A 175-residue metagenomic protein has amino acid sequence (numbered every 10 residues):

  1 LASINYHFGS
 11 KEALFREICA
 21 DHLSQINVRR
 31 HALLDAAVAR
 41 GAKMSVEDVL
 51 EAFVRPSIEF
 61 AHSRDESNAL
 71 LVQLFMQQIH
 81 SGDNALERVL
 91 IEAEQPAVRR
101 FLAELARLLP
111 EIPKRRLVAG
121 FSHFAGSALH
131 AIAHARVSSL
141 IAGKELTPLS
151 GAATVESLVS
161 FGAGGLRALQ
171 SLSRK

Functional and structural regions predicted by a protein language model:
L1-A13, E17, D21: Helix-turn-helix
A13, H22-L34: Conserved phosphoryl-transfer catalytic core
H31-A69, F121: Hydrophobic alpha-helical connector segments
V38-A42, S57-I58, A85-I91, L146-L149: A ubiquitous short alpha-helical element
D48, D65-Q95, R136-V137: Amphipathic alpha-helical segments used for helix-helix packing
D48, E59, E92-K175: C-terminal peripheral helix-coil segments that are non-catalytic and often amphipathic
F53, S57, V72-I79, F124 (+2 more regions): Short alpha-helical scaffolding segments that buttress acidic/His motifs in well-ordered protein cores
